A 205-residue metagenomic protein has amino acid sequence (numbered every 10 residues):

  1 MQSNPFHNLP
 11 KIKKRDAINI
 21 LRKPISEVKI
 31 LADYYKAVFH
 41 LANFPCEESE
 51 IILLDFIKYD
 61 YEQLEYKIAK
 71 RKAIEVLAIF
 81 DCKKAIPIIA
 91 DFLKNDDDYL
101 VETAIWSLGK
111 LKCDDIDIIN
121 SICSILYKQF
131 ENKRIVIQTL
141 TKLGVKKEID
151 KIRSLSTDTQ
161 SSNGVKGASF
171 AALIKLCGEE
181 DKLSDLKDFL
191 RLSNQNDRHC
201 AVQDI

Functional and structural regions predicted by a protein language model:
M1-I12, A32-C46, K67-C82, D91 (+4 more regions): Structural detector for internal amphipathic alpha-helices that build alpha-solenoid repeat scaffolds
K11-I25, F44-D60, C82-K94, C113-Y127 (+2 more regions): Amphipathic alpha-helical scaffolding segments comprising HEAT/armadillo-like alpha-solenoid repeats
P24-Y34: Glycine/serine-rich loop-strand microenvironments at binding/catalytic pocket rims
K29-I30, Y61-Y66, D96-D97, K128-F130 (+2 more regions): Short inter-helical turns and helix N-cap capping residues of alpha-solenoid HEAT/ARM repeat scaffolds
